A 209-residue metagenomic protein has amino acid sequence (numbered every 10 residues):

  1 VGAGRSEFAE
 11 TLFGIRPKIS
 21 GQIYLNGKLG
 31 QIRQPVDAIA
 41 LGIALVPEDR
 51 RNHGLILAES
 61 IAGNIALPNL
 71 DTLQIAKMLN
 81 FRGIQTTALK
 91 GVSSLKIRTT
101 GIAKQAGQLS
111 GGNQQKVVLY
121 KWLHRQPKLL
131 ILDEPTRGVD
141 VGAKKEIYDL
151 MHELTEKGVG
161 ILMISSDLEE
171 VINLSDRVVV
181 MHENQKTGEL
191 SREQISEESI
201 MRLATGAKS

Functional and structural regions predicted by a protein language model:
V1-S209: Glycine-rich phosphate-binding loops of nucleotide-dependent enzymes
